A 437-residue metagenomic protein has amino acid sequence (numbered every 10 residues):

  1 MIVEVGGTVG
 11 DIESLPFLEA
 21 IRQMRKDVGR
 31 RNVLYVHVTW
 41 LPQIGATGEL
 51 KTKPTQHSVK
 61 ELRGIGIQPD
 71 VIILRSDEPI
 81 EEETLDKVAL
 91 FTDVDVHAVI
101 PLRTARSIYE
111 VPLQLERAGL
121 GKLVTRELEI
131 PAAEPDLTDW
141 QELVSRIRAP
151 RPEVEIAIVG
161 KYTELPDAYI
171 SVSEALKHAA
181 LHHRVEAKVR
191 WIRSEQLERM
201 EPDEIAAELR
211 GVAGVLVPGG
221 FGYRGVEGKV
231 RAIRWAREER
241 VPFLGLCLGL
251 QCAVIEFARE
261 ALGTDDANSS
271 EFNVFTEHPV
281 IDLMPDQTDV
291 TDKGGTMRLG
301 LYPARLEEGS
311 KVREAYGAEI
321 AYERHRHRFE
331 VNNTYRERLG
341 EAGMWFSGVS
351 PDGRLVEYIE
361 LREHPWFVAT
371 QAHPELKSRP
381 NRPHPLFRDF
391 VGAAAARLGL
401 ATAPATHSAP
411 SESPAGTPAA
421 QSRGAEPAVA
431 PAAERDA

Functional and structural regions predicted by a protein language model:
V3-I320, H325-E363, P374-A437: N-terminal beta1-alpha1 cap of cysteine-dependent amidohydrolase-like domains
W366-A372: Short FAD-binding loop at a beta-strand-to-alpha-helix junction that anchors the flavin cofactor in diverse
